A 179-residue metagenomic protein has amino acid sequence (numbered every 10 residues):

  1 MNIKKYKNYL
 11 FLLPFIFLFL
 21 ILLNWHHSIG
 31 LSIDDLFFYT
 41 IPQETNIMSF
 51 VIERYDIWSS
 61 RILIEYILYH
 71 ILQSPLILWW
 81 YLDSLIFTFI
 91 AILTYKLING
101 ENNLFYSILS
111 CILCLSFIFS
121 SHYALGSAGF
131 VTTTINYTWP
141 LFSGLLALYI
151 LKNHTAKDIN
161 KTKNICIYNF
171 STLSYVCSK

Functional and structural regions predicted by a protein language model:
M1-F19: Start-transfer (signal-anchor) and selected internal transmembrane alpha helices of multi-pass inner/ER membrane
N2-K5, Y95-Y106, H154-T162: Membrane-interface helix-boundary motifs at transmembrane edges
F19-D56, L68-Y69: Extracytoplasmic loop-helix module adjacent to an early transmembrane segment
F19-I21, L113-S121, T172-C177: Aromatic-anchored segments of alpha-helical transmembrane domains
R54-I77, Y81-L85: Short hydrophobic/aromatic helix or loop-helix immediately within or flanking a transmembrane segment in polytopic
S84-L104, L146: Transmembrane-helix motifs of polytopic, lipid-linked glycan transferases
I108-K152: Membrane-interface micro-motifs in multi-pass membrane enzymes
K163-K179: Membrane-interface alpha helices of multi-pass inner-membrane proteins
